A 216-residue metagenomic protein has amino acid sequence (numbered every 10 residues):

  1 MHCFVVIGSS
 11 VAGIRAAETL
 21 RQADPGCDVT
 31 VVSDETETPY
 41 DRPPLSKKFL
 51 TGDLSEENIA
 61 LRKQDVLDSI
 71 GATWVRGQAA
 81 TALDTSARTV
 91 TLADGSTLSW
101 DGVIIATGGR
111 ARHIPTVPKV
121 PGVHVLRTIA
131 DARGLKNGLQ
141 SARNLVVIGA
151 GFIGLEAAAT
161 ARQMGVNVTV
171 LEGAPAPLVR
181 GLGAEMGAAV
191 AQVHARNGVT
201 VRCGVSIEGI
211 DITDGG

Functional and structural regions predicted by a protein language model:
M1-T73, T160-L182: Beta1-alpha1 glycine-rich phosphate/pyrophosphate-binding loop at the start of Rossmann-like nucleotide-binding domains
M1-V5, A60-V146: FAD-binding core/adjacent interface of flavoenzyme oxidoreductases
G8-A12, R127-T128, I148-I153: Glycine-rich Rossmann-fold phosphate-binding loop(s) that bind the pyrophosphate of adenine dinucleotide cofactors
S9, D34-E35, G77-Q78, T107-G108 (+3 more regions): Fold-independent oxyanion-binding glycine-rich loops and adjacent beta-strand/coil segments at enzyme active sites
T19-Q22, P44-K47, T89-V90, V117-P121 (+4 more regions): Short, glycine/charged-enriched secondary-structure capping and boundary segments
G26-D28, W74-T91, L98, M164-G216: A Rossmann-like FAD-binding core segment of flavoenzymes
G134-L182, M186: Rossmann-like NAD(P)H-binding beta-loop-alpha module
